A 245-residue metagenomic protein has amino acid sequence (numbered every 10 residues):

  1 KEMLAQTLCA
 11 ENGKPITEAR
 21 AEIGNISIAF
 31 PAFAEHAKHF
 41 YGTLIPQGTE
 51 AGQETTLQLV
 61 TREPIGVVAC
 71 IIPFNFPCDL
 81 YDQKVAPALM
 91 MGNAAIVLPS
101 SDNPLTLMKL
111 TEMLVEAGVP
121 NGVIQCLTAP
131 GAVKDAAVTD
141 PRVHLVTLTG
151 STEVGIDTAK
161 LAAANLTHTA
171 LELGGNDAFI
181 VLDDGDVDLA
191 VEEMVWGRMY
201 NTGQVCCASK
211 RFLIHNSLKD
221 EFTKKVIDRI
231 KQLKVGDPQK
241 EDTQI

Functional and structural regions predicted by a protein language model:
K1-L4, P64, T139, V205 (+1 more regions): N-terminal alpha-helical segment
K1-T55: N-terminal Rossmann-like NAD(P)+-binding subdomain of aldehyde/semialdehyde dehydrogenases
M3, T7-A10, A21-N25, K109 (+3 more regions): A non-catalytic, amphipathic alpha-helix used as a structural packing/dimerization or gating element in enzyme scaffolds
T7, F33, A117, R229-L233: Short alpha-helical functional segments enriched in proximate histidine and acidic residues
G42-L189: Rossmann-like NAD(P) dinucleotide-binding subdomain of oxidoreductase/dehydrogenase enzymes
E153-I245: ALDH superfamily catalytic-core signature
